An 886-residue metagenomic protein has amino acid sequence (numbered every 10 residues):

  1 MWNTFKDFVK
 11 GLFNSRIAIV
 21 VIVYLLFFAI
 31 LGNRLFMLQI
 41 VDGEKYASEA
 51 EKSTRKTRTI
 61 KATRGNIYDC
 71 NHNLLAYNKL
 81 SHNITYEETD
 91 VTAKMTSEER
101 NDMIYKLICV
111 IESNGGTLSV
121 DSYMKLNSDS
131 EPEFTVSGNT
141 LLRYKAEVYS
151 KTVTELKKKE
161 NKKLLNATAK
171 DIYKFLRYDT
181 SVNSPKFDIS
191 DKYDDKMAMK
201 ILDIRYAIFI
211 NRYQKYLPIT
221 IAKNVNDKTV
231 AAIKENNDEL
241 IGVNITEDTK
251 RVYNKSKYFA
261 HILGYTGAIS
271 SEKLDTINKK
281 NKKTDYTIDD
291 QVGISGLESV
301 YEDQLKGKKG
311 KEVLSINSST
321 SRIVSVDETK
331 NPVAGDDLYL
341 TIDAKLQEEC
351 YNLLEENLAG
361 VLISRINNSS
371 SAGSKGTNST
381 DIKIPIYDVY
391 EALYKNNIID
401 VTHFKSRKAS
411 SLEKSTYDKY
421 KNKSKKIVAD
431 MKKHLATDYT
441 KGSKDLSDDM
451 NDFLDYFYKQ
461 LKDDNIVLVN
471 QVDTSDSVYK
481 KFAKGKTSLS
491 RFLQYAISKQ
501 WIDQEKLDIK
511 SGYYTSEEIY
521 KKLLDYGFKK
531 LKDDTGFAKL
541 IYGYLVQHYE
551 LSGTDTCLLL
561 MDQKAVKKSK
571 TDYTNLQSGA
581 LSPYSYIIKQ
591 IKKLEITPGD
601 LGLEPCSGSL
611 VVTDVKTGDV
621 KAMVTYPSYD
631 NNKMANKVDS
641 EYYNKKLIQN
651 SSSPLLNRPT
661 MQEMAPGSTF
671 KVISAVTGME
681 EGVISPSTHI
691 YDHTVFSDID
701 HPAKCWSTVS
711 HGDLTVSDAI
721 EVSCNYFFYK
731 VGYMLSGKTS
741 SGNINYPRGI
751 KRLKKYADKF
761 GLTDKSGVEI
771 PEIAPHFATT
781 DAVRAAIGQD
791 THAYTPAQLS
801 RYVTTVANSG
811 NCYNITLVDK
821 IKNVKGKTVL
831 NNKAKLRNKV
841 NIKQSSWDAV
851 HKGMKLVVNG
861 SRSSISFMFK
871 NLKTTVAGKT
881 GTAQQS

Functional and structural regions predicted by a protein language model:
M1-I591, D600-S609, V615, S628 (+4 more regions): Membrane-proximal periplasmic segments of bacterial cell-envelope enzymes, especially penicillin-binding proteins
R34, H72, I104-K106, I233 (+8 more regions): Active-site SXXK
L74, T617-V620, C812, T828: Hydrophobic "anchor" residues
K223, D227-I241, I245-D248, V252 (+11 more regions): A penicillin-recognizing enzyme superfamily signal
D336-D337, I384-A436, T440, L655-N657 (+3 more regions): Conserved catalytic neighborhood of penicillin-recognizing serine enzymes
D336-T341, G602-G608, E641-F670, P686-I690 (+1 more regions): Short active-site loop at a secondary-structure junction that contains or immediately precedes the catalytic residue(s)
V620-V638: Short, solvent-exposed beta-strand-terminating loops
N632-A635, F670, M679-D698, G712 (+1 more regions): Short, well-structured active-site flanking segments
